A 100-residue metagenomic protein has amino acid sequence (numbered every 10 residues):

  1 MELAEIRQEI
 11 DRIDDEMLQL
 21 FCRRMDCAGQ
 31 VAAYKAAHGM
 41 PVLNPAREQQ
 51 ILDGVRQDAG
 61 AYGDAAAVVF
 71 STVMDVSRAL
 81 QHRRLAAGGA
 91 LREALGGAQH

Functional and structural regions predicted by a protein language model:
M1-H100: Domain-level signature for soluble enzymes in the chorismate/prephenate branch of the shikimate pathway
